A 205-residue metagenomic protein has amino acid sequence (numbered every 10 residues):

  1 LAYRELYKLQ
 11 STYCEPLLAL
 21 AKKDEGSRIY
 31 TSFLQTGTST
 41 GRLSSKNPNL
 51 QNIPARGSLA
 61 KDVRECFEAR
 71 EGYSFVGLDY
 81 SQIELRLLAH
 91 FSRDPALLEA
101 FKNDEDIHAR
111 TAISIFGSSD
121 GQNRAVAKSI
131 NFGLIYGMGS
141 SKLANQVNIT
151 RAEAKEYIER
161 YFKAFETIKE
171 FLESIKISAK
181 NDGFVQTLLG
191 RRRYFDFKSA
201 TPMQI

Functional and structural regions predicted by a protein language model:
L1, Y30, T36, I113-I205: Conserved catalytic core of nucleic-acid polymerases
L1-R110, S114-A125, S141-K142: Catalytic nucleotidyl-transfer cores of nucleotide-processing enzymes
